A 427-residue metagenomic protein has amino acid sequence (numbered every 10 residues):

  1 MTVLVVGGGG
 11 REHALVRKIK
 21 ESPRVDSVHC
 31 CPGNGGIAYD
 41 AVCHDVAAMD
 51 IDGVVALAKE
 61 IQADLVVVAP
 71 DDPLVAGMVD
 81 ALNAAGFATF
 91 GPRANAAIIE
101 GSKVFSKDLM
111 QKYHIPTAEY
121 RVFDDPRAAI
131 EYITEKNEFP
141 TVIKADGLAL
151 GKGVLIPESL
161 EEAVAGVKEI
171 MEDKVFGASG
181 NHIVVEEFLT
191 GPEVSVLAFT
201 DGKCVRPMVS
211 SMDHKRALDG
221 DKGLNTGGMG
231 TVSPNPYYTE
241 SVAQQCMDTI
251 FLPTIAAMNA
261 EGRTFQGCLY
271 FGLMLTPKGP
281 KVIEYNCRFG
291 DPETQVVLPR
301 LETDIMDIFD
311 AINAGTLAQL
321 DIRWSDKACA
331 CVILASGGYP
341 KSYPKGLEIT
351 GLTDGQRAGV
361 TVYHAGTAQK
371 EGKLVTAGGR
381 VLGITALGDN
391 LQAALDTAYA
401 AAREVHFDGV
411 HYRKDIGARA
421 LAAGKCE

Functional and structural regions predicted by a protein language model:
M1-A94: ATP-binding N-terminal substructure of ATP-dependent carboxylate-amine bond-forming enzymes
E21, G36-A38, E60, F90 (+13 more regions): Solvent-exposed alpha-helices and their adjacent loops that cap or buttress functional pockets in soluble metabolic
C43-D50, R121-D125, P157: Short acidic-hydrophobic, aromatic-tinged amphipathic segments that line or gate anion-handling sites
F90-G153: A conserved helix-loop-beta module that forms one wall/lid of the active-site cleft in ATP-utilizing catalytic domains
G153-T294: Internal nucleotide-binding/catalytic subdomain
M247-L269, N286-R357, Q369: Active-site "cap" helix and flanking loop/linker of ATP-utilizing ligase/carboxylase catalytic domains
T367-E371, V375-E427: Generic C-terminus detector
